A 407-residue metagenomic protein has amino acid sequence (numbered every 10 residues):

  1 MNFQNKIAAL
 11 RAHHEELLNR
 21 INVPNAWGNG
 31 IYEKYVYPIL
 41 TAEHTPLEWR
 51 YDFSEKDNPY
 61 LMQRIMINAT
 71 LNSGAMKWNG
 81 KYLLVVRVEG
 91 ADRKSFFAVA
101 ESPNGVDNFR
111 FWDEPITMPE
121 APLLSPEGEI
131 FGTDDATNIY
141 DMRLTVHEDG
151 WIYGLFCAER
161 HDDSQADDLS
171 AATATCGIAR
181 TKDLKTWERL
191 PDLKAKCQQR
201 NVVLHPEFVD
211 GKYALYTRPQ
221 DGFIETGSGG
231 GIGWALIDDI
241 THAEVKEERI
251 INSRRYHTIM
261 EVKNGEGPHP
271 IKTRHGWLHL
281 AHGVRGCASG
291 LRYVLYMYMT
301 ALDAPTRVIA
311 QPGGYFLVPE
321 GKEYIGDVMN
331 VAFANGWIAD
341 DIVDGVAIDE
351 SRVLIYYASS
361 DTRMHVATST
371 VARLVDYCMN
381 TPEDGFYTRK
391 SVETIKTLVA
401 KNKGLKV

Functional and structural regions predicted by a protein language model:
M1-N72, M76-T137, T145-V203, E207-V262 (+2 more regions): Beta-rich carbohydrate-recognition and catalytic domains
I259-G267, N330-F333: Donor nucleotide-activated moiety binding/catalytic core segment of transferases that use nucleotide-activated donors
A334-I342: C-terminal structured domain segments
